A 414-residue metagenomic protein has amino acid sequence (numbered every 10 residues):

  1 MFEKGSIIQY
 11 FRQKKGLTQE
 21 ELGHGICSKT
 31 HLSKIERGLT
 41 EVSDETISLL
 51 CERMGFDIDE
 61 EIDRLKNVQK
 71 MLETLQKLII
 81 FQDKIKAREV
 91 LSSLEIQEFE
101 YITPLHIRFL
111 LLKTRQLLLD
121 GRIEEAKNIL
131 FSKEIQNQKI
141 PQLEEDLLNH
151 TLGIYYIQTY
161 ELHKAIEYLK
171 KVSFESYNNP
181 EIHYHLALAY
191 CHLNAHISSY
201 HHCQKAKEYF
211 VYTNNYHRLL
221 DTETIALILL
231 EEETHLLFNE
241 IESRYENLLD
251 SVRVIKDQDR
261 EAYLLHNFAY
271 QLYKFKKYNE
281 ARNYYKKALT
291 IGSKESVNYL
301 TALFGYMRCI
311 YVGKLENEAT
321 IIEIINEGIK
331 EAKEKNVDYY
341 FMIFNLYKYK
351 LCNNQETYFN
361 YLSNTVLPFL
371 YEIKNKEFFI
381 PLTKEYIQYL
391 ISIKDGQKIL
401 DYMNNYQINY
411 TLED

Functional and structural regions predicted by a protein language model:
M1-K14: A short, Lys/Arg-rich alpha-helix, primarily the initiator
K15-K34: Short alpha-helical DNA-recognition segment
S43-E60: DNA major-groove recognition helix of helix-turn-helix/homeodomain DNA-binding modules
Q69, R108, L147, E181 (+6 more regions): Residue register of alpha-helical TPR repeats
T74, K113, L152, L186 (+7 more regions): Structural register within alpha-helical repeat arrays
L78, L117, N149, Y156 (+8 more regions): Residue at a conserved register position within TPR or TPR-like alpha-solenoid repeats
I79-S93, L118-S132, I154-K170, N194-Q204 (+4 more regions): Helix-turn-helix repeat elements of alpha-solenoid scaffolds
L91-E98, L130-Q138, I166-E175, Q204-N215 (+6 more regions): Amphipathic alpha-helical segments of tetratricopeptide repeats
